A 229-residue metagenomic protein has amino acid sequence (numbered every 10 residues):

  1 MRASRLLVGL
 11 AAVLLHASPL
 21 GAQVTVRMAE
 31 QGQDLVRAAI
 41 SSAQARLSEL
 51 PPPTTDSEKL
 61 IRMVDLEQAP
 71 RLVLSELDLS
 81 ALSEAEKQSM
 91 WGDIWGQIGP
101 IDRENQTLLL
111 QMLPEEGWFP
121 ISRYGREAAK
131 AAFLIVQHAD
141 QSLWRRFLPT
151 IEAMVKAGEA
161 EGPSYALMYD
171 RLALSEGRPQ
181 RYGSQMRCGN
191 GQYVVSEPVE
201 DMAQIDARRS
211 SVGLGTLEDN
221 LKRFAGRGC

Functional and structural regions predicted by a protein language model:
M1-L7: Bacterial N-terminal signal peptides that target proteins for export
L6, N105, F147, D201-Q204: Alpha-helical structural motif
L10-V13: Short, linear, compositionally biased motifs with a strong N-terminal bias
H16-P19: N-terminal signal peptide c-region/cleavage motif recognized by signal peptidases
V24-E176: N-terminal helix-rich structural modules
V26, S196-C229: A cross-kingdom marker for long, charged
V155-V199, V212: Short aromatic loop motif centered on NTY/YTY
